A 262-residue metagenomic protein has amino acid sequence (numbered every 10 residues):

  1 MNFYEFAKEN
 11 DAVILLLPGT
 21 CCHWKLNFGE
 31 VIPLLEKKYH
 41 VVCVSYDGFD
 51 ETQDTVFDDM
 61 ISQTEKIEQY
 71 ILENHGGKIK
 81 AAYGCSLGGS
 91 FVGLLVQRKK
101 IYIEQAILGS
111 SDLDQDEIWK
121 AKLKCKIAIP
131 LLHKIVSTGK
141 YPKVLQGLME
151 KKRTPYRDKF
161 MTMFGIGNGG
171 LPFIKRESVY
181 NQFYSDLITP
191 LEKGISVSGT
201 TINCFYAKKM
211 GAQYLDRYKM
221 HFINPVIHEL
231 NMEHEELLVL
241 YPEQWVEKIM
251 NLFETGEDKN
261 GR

Functional and structural regions predicted by a protein language model:
Y4-Q53: Conserved HGGG/HGGXW glycine-rich cap/lid loop of the alpha/beta-hydrolase fold
V42-A81: Active-site loop/oxyanion-hole signature of alpha/beta-hydrolase fold enzymes
A82-G84, G109: Short beta-strand immediately N-terminal to the catalytic nucleophile in serine-hydrolase-like folds
G84-V92: Gly/Ala-rich beta-loop-alpha elbow adjacent to hydrolase catalytic centers
Q97, Q105-I135: Flexible "cap/lid" loop of the alpha/beta hydrolase fold
T138-I195: Conserved alpha/beta-hydrolase catalytic His-Asp/Glu region
E177-M220: Conserved serine/cysteine hydrolase catalytic core
L230-Q244: Catalytic histidine-centered segment of alpha/beta-hydrolase-like enzymes
